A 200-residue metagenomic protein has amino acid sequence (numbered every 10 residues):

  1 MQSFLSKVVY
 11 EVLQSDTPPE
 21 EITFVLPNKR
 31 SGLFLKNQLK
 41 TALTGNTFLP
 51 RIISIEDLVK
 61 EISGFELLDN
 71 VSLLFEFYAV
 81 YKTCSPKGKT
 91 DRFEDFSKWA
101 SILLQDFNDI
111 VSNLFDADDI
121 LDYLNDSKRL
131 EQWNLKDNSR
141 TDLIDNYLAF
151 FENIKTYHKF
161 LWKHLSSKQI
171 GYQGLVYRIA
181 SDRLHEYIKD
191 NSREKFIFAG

Functional and structural regions predicted by a protein language model:
M1-V12: N- or domain-start disorder-to-order transition segments that initiate the globular core
K7, R178-D182, F196: Short linear interaction motifs
P19-S31: Conserved RecA-like ASCE P-loop NTPase motor core of nucleic-acid helicases/translocases
E20-I22, F48-P50, E194: Residue-level recognition of the N-termini of beta-strands and the immediately preceding loop/turn
V25-L26, I52-I53, I197-F198: Short hydrophobic beta-strand that contains or immediately precedes a catalytic carboxylate
K29-N191: Basic/charged alpha-beta structural segments of nucleotide/phosphate-handling enzymes
S192-G200: Conserved P-loop NTPase "ATPase switch" module shared by AAA+ and STAND
